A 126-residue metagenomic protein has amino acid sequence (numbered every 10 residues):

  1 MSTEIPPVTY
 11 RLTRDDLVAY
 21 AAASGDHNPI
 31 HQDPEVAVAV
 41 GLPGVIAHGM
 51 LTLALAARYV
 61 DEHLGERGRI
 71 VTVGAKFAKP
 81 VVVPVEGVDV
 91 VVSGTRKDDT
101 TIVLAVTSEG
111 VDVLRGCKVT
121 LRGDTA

Functional and structural regions predicted by a protein language model:
M1-A47: Catalytic strand-loop segment that frames the active site of acyl-thioester-processing enzymes
M1-T9, V83-G87, V91-A126: HotDog/MaoC-like acyl-thioester-processing domains
E4, D15, E35, E62 (+3 more regions): Glutamate identity and glutamate-enriched acidic tracts
V40-P43, T52-T101: Hydrophobic beta-strand-centered segment that forms part of the acyl-chain substrate-binding groove
I46-L51, L114-G116: Noncatalytic linker/hinge segments flanking ATPase motor cores
